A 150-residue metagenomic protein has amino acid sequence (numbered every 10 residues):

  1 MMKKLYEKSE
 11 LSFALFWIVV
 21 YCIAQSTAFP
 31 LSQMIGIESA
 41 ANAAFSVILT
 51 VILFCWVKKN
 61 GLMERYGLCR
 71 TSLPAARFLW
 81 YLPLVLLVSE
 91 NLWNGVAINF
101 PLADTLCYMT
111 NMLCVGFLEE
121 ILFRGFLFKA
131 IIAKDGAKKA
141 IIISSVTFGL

Functional and structural regions predicted by a protein language model:
M1-E64: N-terminal, membrane-interfacial amphipathic/helix-forming hydrophobic leader that caps and precedes the first
A14-W17, C69-L86, C107-N111: Loop-to-transmembrane-helix transition segments
V19-T27, L84-N94, S145-L150: Aromatic-anchored segments of alpha-helical transmembrane domains
S32-G36, L92-A103: Membrane-interface helix caps and helix-loop-helix hairpins in membrane proteins
V47-W56, P83-V85, C114-L122: Hydrophobic cores of alpha-helical transmembrane segments in multi-pass inner/ER membrane proteins, independent
P74-A76, L102-T105, D135-K139: Membrane-helix interface segments
M109, L113, F117, I142-V146: Residue-level signature of the transmembrane alpha-helical core of multi-pass small-molecule transporters
I121-S145: Membrane-interface helix/loop boundary segments of multi-pass membrane proteins
